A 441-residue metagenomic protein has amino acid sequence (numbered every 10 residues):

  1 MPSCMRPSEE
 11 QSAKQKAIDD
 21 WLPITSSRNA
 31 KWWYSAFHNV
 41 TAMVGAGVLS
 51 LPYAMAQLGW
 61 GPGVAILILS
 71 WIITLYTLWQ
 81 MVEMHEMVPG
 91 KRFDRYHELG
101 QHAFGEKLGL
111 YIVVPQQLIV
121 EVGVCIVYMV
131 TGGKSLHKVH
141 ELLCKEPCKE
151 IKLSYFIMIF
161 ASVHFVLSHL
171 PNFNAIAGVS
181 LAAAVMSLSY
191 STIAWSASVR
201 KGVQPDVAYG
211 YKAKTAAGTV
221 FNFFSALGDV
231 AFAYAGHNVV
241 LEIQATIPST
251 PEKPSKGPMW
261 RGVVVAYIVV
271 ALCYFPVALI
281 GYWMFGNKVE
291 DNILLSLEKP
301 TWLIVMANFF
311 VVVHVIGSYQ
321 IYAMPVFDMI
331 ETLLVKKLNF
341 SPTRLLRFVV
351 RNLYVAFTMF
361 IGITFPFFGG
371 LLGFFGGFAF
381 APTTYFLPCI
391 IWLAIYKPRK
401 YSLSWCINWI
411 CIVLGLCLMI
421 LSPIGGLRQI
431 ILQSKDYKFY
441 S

Functional and structural regions predicted by a protein language model:
M1-S50, T74-W79, F93: Membrane-interface "cap" regions at the ends of multi-pass membrane proteins
R6, S27-N29, W33, W79 (+6 more regions): Membrane-interfacial loop- and helix-cap regions that link adjacent transmembrane helices in polytopic membrane proteins
A46, W71-Q80, F160-H169, P388: Central hydrophobic cores of alpha-helical transmembrane segments in multi-pass inner-membrane proteins across all
L51-G59, F173-N174, G370: Short, hydrophobic transmembrane alpha-helix segments
A54, V166-H169, I361-P366: Hydrophobic alpha-helical transmembrane segments
A54-G90: Extracellular loop-to-transmembrane helix junctions
P62-G63, A175, P258-R261: Residue-level recognition of membrane-helix boundary sites in multi-pass small-molecule transporters
H169-A175, L181: Intramembrane alpha-helical segments
